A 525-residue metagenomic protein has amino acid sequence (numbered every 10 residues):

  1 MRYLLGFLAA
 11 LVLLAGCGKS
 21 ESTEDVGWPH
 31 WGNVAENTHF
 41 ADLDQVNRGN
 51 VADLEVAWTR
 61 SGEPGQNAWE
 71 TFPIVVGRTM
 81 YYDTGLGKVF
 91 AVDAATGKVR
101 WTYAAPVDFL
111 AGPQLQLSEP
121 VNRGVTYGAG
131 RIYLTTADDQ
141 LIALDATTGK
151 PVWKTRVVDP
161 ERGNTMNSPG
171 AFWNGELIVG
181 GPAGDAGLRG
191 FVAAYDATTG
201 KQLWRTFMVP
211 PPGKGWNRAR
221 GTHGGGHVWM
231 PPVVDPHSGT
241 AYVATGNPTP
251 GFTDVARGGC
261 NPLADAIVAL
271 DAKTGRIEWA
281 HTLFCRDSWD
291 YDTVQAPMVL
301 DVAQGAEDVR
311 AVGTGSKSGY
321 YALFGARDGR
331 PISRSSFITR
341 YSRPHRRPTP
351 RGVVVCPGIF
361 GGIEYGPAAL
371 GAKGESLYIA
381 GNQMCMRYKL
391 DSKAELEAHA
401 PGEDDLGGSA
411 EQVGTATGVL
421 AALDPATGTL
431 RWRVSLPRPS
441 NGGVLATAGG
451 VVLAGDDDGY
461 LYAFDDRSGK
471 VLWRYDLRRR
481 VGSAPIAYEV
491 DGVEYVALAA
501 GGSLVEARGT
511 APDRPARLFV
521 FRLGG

Functional and structural regions predicted by a protein language model:
L14-G16: C-terminal motif of bacterial Sec signal peptides marking the signal peptidase cleavage site
G18-S20: Bacterial signal peptide processing site
S22-G62, K98-Q114, K150-D159, K201-V209 (+8 more regions): Aromatic (tryptophan-biased) beta-strands that constitute blades/sheets of beta-rich domains
D25-G32, N67-K88, Q114-L141, T165-F191 (+9 more regions): Repeat-blade elements of multi-bladed beta-propeller folds
R60-F72, L86-A129, W279, C285 (+2 more regions): Blade-loop segments of beta-propeller domains
L144-D145, G149, G190-K201, R257-R276 (+3 more regions): Beta-propeller blade signature
G187-F191, F252-T253, A264, Y320-A322 (+2 more regions): Structural motif
D301, A306, L323, Q383 (+1 more regions): Loop/turn-rich, solvent-exposed surfaces of beta-rich toroidal or solenoidal domains
